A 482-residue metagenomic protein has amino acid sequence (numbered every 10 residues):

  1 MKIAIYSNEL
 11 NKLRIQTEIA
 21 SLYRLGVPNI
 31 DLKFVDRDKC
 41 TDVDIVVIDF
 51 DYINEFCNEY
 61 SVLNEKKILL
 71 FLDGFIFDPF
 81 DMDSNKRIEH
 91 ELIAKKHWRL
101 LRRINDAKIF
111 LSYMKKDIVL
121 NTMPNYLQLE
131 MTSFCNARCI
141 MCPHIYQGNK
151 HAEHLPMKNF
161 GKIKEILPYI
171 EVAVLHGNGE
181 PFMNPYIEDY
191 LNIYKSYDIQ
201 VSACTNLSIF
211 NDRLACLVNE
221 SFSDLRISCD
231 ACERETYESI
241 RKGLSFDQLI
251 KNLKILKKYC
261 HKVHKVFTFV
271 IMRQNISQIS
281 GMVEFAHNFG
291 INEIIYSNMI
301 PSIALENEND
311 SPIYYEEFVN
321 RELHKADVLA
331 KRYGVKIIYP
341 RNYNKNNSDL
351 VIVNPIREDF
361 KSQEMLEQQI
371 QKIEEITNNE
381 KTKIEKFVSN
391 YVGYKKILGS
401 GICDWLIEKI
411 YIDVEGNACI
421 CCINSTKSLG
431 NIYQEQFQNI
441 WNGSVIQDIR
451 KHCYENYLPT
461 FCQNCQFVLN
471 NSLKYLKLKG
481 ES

Functional and structural regions predicted by a protein language model:
I3-I19: Glycine-rich adenosine-cofactor-binding loop
L10, F50-N54, P181-F182, T205-F210 (+3 more regions): Short beta->alpha connector loops
S21-T41: A short, well-structured beta->alpha microelement
D38-L92: Phosphate-bearing ligand-interacting subdomains that bind or position ATP/ADP/UDP/GDP/NAD(P) or nucleotide-linked
D78-Y146, P168, N342-I397, I407-K409 (+3 more regions): N-terminal pre-core extensions flanking Radical SAM catalytic domains
L100-D224, E235-K251, K258, F289 (+4 more regions): Conserved alpha-helical substructure of the radical SAM core
P168-H176, Y197-S202, S223-C229, D247-I373 (+1 more regions): Conserved C-terminal portion of the radical SAM core fold that forms the substrate/S-adenosylmethionine-binding
S425-S428: A short acidic/small-residue loop/turn micro-motif
